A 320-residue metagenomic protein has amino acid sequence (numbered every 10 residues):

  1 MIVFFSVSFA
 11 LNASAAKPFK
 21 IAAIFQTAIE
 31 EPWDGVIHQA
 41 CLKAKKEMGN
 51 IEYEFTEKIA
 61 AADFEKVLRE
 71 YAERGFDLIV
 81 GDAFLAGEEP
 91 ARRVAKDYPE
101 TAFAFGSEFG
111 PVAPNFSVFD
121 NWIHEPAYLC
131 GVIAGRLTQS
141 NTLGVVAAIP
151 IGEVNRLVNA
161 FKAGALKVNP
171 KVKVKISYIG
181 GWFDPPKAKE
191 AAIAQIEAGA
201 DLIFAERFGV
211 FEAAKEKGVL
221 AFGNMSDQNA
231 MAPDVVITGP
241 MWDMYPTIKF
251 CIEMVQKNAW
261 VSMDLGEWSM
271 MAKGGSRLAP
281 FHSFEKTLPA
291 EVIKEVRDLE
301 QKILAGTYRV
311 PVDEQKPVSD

Functional and structural regions predicted by a protein language model:
M1-S8: Bacterial N-terminal signal peptides
K20-A40, A44-M48, E54-A62, P150-R156: Extracytoplasmic "Venus flytrap"
A23, F76-F84, A104-G106, A198-F208 (+1 more regions): Periplasmic-binding protein-like
C41, L129-V172, I176, D264-L288: An alpha-beta-alpha
E52-A72, G180-I196: Structural motif
K96-D120, M225-P233: Flexible loop/hinge segments that line or gate small-molecule binding clefts
P111-R136, V145-P150, P233-P246: Short beta-strand elements at the ligand-binding edges of bilobed clamshell
K257-D320: Hinge/cleft segment of the Venus flytrap/periplasmic-binding protein
